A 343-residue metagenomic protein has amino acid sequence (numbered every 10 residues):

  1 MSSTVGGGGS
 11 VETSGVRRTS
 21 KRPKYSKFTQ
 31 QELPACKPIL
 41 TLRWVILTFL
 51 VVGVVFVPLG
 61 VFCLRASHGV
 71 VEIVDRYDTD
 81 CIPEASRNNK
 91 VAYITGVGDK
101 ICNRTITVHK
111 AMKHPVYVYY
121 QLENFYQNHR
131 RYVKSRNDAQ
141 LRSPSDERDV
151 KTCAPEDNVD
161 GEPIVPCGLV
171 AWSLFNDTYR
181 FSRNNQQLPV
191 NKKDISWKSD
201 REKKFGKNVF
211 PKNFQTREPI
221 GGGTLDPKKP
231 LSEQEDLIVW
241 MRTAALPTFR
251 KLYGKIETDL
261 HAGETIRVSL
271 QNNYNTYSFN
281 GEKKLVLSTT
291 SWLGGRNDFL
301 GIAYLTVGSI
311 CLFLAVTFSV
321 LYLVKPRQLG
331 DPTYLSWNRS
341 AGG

Functional and structural regions predicted by a protein language model:
V16-L40, I82-I94, F279-T290: Membrane-proximal N-terminal segments immediately preceding the first transmembrane helix
V16-V54, V320-N338: Helix-loop boundary elements of multi-pass alpha-helical membrane proteins
G53-H68, L312-Y322: Membrane-embedded alpha-helices of multi-pass membrane proteins, especially ion channels and transporters
R65-R87: Alpha-helical transmembrane signal-anchor/signal-peptide segments
N88-K100, M241-T248: Extracellular beta-rich ligand/substrate-recognition surface
D99-I238: Soluble non-transmembrane domains of integral membrane proteins
V118, Y253-S288: Extended, hydrophilic extramembrane loops/domains of integral membrane proteins
L293-G343: Juxtamembrane interface at the cytosolic side of transmembrane helices
